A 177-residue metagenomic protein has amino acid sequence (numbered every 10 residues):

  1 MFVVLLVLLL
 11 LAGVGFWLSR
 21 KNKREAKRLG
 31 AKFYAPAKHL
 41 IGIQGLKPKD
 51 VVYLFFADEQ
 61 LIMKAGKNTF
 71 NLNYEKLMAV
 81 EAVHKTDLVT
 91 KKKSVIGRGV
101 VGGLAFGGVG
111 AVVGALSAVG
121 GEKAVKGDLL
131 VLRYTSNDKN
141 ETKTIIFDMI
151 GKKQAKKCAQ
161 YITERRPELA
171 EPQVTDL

Functional and structural regions predicted by a protein language model:
M1-Q60, N68: Anionic N-terminal interaction surfaces
N22, V80-L177: Acidic, Ser/Thr- and proline-rich intrinsically disordered linker/docking segments of eukaryotic scaffolds
A35, F70-L72, I145-F147: Generic detection of short hydrophobic beta-strand segments and adjacent strand-loop junctions
L46, Y53-F55, K64, Y74 (+2 more regions): A generic structural signal for short, solvent-exposed coil/turn residues that cap or connect secondary-structure
L61-A65, V80: Short hydrophobic/aromatic-rich beta-strand segments that constitute the beta-sheet cores of beta-sandwich/beta-barrel
K64-T69, T135-N137: Secondary-structure transition/turn motif
N68-M78: Short coil-to-beta-strand transition motifs
